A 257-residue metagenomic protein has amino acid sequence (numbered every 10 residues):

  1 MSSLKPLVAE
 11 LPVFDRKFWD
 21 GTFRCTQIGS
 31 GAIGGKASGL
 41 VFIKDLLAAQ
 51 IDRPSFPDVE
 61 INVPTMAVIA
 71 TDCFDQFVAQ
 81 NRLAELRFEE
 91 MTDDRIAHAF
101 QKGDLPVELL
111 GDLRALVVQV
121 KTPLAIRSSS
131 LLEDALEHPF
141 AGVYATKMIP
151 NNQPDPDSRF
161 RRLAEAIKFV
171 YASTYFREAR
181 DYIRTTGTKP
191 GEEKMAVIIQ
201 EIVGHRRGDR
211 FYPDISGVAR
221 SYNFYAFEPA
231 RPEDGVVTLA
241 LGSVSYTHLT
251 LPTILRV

Functional and structural regions predicted by a protein language model:
M1-I198, R207: N-terminal beta-alpha lobe that positions the nucleotide/phosphoryl donor in ATP/NTP-coupled carboxylate activation
K102-G103, H205-R206, G217, S221: Non-catalytic terminal extensions of PLP-dependent enzymes
S130, E201-V203, G242-S245: A broadly conserved detector of short glycine/acidic/proline-rich loop/turn motifs that flank catalytic sites and bind
I199, G204-R206, Y212-D214: A conserved ligand/cofactor-binding region detector
Y212-S245: Extended C-terminal regions of large enzymes
T247-T253: Conserved small/polar residues in nucleotide/adenosyl-binding loops
